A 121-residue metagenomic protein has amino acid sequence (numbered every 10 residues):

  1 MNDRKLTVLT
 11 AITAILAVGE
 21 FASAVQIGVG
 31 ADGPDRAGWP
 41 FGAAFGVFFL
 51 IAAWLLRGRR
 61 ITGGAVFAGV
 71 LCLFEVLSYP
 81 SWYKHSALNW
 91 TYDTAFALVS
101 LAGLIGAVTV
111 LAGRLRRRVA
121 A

Functional and structural regions predicted by a protein language model:
N2-A14, L101-A121: Membrane-water interface at the C-terminal end of transmembrane alpha helices
N2-V47, V70, F74-E75: Hydrophobic transmembrane helix segments
T7-A14, T62-G69, W90-S100: Hydrophobic alpha-helical segments of membrane proteins, primarily the transmembrane helices and their short helical
V25, L50-W54, P80: Alpha-helical transmembrane segments of multipass membrane proteins
G33-F41, S86-L98: Non-cytosolic membrane-interface motifs at loop->transmembrane helix junctions
G42-L50, V99-G103: Canonical hydrophobic alpha-helical transmembrane segment
F49-A65, G113-R114: Juxtamembrane helix-break-helix junctions at the cytosolic face of small multi-pass alpha-helical membrane proteins
V66, V76-A95, A112: Membrane-helix boundary connector in multi-pass membrane proteins
